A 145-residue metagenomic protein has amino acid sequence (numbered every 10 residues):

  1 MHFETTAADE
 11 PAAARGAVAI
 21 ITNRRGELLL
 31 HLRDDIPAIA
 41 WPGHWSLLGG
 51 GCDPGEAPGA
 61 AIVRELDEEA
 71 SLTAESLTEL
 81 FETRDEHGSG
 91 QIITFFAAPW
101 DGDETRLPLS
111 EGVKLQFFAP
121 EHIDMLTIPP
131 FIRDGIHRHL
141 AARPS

Functional and structural regions predicted by a protein language model:
M1-V18: Acidic, metal-coordinating catalytic segment for phosphate/diphosphate chemistry, firing primarily on the Nudix
F3-A8, L80-E86: Short, solvent-exposed loop/turn elements at beta->coil junctions and helix N-caps that rim active or binding pockets
P11, I20, I36-A38, R84-D85 (+1 more regions): Short secondary-structure boundary/capping segments
N23-R25, E82-R106, Q116, P120-E121 (+1 more regions): Active-site-adjacent beta-strand/loop module that shapes the phosphate/pyrophosphate-binding cleft
E27-E68: Conserved Nudix-box catalytic region and its N-terminal flanking loop in Nudix hydrolases and closely related
C52, I123-D124: A generic structural signal for short hydrophobic patches within well-formed alpha-helices
L72-F81: A short coil-to-beta-strand element that immediately follows conserved catalytic motifs
